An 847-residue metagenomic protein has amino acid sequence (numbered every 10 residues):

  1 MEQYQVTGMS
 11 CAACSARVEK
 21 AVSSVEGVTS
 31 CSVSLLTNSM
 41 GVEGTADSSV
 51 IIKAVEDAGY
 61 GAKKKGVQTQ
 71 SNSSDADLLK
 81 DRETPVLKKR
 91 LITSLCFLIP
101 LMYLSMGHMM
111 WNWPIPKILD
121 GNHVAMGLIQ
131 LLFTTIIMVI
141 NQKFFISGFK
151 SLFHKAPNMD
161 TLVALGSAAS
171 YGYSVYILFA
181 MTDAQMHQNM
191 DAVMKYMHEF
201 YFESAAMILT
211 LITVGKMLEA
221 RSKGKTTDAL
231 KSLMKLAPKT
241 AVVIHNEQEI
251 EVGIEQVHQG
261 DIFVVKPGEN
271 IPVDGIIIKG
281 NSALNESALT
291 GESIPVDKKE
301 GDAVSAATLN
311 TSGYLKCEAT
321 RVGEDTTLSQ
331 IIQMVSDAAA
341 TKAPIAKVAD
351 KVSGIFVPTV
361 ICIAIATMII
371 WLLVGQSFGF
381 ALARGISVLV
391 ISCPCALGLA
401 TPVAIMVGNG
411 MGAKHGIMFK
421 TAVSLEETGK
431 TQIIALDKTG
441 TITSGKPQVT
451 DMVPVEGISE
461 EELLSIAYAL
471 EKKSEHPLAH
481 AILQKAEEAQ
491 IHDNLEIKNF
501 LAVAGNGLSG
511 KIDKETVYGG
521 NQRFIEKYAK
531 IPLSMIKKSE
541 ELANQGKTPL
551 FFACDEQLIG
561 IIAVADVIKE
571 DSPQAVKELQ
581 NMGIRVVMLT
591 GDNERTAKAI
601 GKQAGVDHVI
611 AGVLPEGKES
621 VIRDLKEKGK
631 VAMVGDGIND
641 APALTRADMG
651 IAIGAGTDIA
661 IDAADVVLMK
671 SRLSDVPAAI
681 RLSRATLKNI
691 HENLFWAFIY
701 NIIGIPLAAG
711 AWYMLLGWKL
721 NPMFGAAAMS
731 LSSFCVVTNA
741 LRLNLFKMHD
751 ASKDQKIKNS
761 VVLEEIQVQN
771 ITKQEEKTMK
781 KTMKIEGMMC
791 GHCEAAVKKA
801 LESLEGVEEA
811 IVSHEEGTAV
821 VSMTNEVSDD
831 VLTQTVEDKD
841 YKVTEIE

Functional and structural regions predicted by a protein language model:
M1-G127, K223, Q248-E249, Q333-T341 (+1 more regions): Flexible metal-binding regulatory segments at protein termini and peripheral loops
A16, T29, P267, T431 (+3 more regions): Conserved ATP-binding TGD loop and adjacent catalytic N/P-domain core of P-type ATPases
V25-S49, K53, E199-F200, K231-D325 (+2 more regions): Conserved cytosolic catalytic loops of P-type ATPases
V86-T240, K351, M452, G717-P722 (+1 more regions): Transmembrane helix-loop-helix hairpins at the membrane interface
L87-K89, T308, Q432-L436, I442-E475 (+3 more regions): ATP-driven catalytic headpiece of P-type ATPases
M110-V124, F153, G172, M411 (+8 more regions): Membrane-embedded alpha-helical bundles of multi-pass transporters
M181, M190-A192, A206-P267, K298 (+5 more regions): Juxtamembrane coupling segments of multi-pass membrane pumps/enzymes
L289, V348, A383, A396-L470 (+4 more regions): Conserved catalytic phosphorylation-site environment of P-type ATPases
